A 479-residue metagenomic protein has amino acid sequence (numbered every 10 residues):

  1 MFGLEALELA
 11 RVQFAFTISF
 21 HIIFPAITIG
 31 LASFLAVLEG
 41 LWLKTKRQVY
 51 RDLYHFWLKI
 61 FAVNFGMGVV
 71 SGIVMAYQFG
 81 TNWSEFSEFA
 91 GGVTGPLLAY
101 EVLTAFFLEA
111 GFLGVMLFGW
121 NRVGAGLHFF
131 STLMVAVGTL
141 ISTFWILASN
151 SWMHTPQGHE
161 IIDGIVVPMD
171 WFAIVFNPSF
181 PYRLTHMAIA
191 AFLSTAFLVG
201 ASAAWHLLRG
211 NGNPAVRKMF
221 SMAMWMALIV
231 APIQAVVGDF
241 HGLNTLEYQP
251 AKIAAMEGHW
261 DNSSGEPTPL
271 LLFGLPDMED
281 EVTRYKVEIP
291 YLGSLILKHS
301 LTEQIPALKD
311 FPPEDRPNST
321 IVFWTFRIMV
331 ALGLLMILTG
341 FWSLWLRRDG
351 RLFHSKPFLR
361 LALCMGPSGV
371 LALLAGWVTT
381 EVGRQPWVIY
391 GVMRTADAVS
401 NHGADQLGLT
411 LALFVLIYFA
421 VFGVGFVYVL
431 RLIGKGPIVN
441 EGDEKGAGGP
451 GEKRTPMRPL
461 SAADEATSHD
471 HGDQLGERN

Functional and structural regions predicted by a protein language model:
M1-N479: Polytopic transmembrane helical bundles with strong interfacial aromatic enrichment
